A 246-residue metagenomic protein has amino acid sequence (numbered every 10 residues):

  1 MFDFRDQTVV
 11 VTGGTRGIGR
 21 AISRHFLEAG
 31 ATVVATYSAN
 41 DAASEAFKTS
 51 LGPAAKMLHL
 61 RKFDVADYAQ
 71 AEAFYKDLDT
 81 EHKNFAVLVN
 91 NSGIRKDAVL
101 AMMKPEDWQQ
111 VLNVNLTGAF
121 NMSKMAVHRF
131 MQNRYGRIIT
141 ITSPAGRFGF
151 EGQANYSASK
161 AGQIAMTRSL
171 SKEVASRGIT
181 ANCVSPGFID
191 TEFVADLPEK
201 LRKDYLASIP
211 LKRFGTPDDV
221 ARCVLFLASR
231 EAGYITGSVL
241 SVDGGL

Functional and structural regions predicted by a protein language model:
T8, T15-R16: Conserved glycine-rich cofactor-binding loop
D41, K62-A73, P105, D218-D219: The beta1-alpha1 cofactor-binding region of Rossmann-like NAD(H)/NADP(H)-dependent oxidoreductases
V99-L100, D107-L112, V194, Y205: Substrate-binding pocket helix/loop in short-chain dehydrogenase/reductase
F120, Y135, R213-V242: C-terminal substrate-recognition "lid" of short-chain dehydrogenase/reductases
S123, S159, T167: Active-site helix of classical SDR
H128, K172-S176, G233: Alpha-helical segment proximal to the catalytic Tyr-Lys
S143: Residue(s) in the substrate-gating loop at a strand-loop-helix junction that position the organic substrate next
